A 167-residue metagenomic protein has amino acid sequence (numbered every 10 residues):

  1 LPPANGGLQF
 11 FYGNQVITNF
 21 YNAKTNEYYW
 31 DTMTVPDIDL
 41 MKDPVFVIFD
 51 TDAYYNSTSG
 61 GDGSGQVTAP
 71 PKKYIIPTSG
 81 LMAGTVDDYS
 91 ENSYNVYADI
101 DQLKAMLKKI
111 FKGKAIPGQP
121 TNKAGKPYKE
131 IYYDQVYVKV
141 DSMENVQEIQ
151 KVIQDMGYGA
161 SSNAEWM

Functional and structural regions predicted by a protein language model:
L1-S161: Basic-flanked hydrophobic alpha-helices used for secretion and membrane insertion
E165-M167: N-terminal membrane-entry
